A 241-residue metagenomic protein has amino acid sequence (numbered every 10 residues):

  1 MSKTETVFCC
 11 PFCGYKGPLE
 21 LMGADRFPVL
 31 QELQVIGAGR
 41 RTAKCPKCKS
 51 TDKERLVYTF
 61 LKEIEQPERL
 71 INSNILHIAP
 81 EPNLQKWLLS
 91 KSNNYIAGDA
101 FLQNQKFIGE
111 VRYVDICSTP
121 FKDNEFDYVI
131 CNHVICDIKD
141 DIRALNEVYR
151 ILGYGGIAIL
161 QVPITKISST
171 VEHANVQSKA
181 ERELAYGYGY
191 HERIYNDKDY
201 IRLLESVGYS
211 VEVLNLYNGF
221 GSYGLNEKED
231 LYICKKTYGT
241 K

Functional and structural regions predicted by a protein language model:
M1-S118, N215, G219-K241: Conserved N-terminal segment of class I S-adenosyl-L-methionine
K3-F8, F12-Y15, K139-V148, G153-T240: S-adenosyl-L-methionine-dependent methyltransferase catalytic module, highlighting the catalytic core
I78, V129-I130: Hydrophobic beta-strand segment of the Class I
N104, P120-D123, I138-K139: Activation segment
I116-V129: A short acidic, Gly/Pro-enriched loop at the edge of an enzyme's catalytic core that lines a small-molecule cofactor
I130-N132, R143: PRPP/pyrophosphate-binding module of the type I phosphoribosyltransferase fold
H133-D137: Short catalytic micro-motifs in class I SAM-dependent methyltransferases
